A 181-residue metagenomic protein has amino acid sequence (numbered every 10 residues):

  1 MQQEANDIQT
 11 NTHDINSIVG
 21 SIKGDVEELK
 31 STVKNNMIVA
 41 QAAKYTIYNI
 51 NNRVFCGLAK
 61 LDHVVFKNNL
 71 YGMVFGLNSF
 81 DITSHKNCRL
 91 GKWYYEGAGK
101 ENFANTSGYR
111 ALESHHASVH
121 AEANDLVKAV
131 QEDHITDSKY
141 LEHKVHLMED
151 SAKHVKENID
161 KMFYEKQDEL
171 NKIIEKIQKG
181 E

Functional and structural regions predicted by a protein language model:
M1-A5: Heptad-repeat coiled-coil alpha-helices
D7-E181: N-terminal membrane-sensor/transducer module of prokaryotic signaling receptors
